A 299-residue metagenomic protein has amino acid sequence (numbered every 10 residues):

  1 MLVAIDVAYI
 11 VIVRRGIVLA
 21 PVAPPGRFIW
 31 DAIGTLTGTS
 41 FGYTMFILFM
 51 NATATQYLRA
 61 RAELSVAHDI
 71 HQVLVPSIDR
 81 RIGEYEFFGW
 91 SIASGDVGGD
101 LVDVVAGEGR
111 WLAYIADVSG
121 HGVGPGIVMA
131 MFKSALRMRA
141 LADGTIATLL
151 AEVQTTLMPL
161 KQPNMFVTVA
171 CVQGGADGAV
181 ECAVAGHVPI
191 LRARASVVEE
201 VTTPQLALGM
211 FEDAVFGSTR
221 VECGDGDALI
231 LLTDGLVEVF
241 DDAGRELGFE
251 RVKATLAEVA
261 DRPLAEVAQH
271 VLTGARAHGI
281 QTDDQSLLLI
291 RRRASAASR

Functional and structural regions predicted by a protein language model:
M1-A52: Alpha-helical transmembrane segments and their helix-membrane boundary motifs
M1-V3, A265, Q269-G274, I280-Q281 (+1 more regions): Non-catalytic regulatory/interaction regions at protein termini and inter-domain linkers
A52-I230, A277-R299: … and, occasionally, acidic/histidine-rich disordered N-termini of signaling adaptors
H121, E238-V239: Short beta-strands and strand-coil junctions in structured, solvent-facing domains, enriched
D143-L149, E258-V267: Short, charged, surface-exposed loops that flank catalytic or proteolytic processing sites
R192-R194, F240-R245: Cytochrome P450 core scaffold surrounding the K-helix E-X-X-R motif and the conserved "meander" helix-loop region
E246-A257: Divalent-cation-assisted or electrostatically stabilized phosphate/pyrophosphate-binding catalytic cores
